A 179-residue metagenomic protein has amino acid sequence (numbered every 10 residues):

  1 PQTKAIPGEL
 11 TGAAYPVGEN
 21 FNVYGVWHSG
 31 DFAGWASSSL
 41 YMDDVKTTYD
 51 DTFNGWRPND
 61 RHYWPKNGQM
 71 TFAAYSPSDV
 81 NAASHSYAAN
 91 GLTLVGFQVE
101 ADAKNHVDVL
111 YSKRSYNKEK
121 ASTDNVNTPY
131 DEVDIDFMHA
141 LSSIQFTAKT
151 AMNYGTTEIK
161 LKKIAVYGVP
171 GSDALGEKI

Functional and structural regions predicted by a protein language model:
P1-G171: Short, low-hydrophobicity acidic/polar segments
